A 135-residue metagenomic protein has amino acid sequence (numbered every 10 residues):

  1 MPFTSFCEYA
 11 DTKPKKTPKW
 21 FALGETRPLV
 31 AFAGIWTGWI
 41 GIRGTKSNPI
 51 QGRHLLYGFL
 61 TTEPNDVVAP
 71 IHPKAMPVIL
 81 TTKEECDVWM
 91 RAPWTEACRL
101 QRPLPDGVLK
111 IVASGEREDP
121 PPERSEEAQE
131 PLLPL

Functional and structural regions predicted by a protein language model:
P2-L135: A structured binding-face within diverse protein domains that lines the active/interaction site
